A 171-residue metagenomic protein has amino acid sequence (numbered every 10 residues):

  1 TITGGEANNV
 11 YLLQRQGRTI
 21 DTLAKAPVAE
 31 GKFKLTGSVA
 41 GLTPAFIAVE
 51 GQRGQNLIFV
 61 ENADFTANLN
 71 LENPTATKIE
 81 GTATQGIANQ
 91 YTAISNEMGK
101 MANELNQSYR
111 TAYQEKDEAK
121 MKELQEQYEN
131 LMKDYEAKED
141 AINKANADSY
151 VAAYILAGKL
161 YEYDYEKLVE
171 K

Functional and structural regions predicted by a protein language model:
T1-A137: A non-transmembrane, solvent-exposed segment enriched in polar/low-complexity residues
N103-N106, A147-G158: Amphipathic alpha-helical repeat scaffolds of TPR domains
E139-N143, L156-A157: Amphipathic alpha-helical segments within well-ordered protein domains
Y165-K171: Alpha-helical repeat scaffolds
